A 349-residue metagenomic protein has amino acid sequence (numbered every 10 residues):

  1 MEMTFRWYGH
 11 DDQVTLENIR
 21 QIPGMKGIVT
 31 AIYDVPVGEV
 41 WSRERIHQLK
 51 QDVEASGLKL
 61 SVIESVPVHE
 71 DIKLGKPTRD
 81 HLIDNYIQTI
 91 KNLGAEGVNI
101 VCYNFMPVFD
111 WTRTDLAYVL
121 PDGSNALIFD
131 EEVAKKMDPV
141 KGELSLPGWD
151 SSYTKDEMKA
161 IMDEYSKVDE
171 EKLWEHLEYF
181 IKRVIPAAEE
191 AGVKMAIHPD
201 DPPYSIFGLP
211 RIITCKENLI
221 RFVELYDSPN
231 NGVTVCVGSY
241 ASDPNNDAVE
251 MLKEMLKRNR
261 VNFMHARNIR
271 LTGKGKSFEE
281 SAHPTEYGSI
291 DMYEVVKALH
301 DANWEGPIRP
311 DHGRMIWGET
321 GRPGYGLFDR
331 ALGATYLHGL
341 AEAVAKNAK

Functional and structural regions predicted by a protein language model:
M1-T4, G9-N18, Q51-E54, D71-G75 (+11 more regions): Histidine-acidic metal/acid-base catalytic patches
D12, I22, V40-S61: Glycine-rich, positively charged N-terminal anion/phosphate-binding segment
Q13-T15, I22-V37: N-terminal ordered "arm"
A31-H47, F109, F207: Glycine-rich, proline-tolerant flexible connector loops at the mouths of alpha/beta enzymes
G57-V68, T89-N92: Long, hydrophobic/aromatic-enriched structural stretches that serve as scaffold segments
S65-I72, N104-R113: Aromatic-lined carbohydrate-binding surfaces of glycoside hydrolases
V108-H176, A191: Extended, charge-rich helix/loop segments that form flexible, surface "patches" used to engage negatively charged
